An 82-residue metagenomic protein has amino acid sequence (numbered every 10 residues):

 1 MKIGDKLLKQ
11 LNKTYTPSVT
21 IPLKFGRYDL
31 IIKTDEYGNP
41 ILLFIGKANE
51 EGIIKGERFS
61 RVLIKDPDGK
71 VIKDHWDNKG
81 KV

Functional and structural regions predicted by a protein language model:
M1-E51: Extended, compositionally biased eukaryotic interaction scaffolds
K55-V82: Short, compact, well-ordered microdomains
